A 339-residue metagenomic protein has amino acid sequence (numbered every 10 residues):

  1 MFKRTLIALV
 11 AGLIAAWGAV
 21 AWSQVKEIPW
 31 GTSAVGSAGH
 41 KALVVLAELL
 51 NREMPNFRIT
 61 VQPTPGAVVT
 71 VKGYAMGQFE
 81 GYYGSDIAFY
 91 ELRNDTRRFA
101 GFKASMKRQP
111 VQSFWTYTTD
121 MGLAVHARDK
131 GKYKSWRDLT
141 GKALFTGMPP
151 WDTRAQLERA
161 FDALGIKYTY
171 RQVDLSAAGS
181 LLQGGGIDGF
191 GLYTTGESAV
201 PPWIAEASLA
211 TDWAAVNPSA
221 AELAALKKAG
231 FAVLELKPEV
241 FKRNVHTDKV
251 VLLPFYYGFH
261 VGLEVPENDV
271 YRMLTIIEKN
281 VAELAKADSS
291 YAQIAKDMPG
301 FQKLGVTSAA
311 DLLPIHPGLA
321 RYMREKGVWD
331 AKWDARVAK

Functional and structural regions predicted by a protein language model:
M1-L9: Bacterial N-terminal signal peptides that target proteins for export
A8-W17: Bacterial N-terminal signal peptides
G18-V25: Boundary at the C-terminal end of the N-terminal hydrophobic targeting segment
V25-E53, F57-T60, M121-G184, T194-T195 (+2 more regions): Bilobed "Venus flytrap"/periplasmic-binding protein-like clamshell domains and structurally analogous long
P63-Y83: Divalent cation-coordinating acidic motifs and surrounding scaffolds that mediate Ca2+/Mg2+/Mn2+/Zn2+-dependent binding
D86-A88, N94-A104, Q112, V125-D129 (+1 more regions): Pocket-lining segment of extracytoplasmic ligand-binding domains
K134-S135, K142-L157, G230-P299: Ligand-binding clefts/hinges and TM-proximal coupling segments of bilobed small-molecule sensing domains
A177, T194-A215, A225-K227, N268-K339: An extracytoplasmic/periplasmic, membrane-proximal ligand-sensing/linker region
